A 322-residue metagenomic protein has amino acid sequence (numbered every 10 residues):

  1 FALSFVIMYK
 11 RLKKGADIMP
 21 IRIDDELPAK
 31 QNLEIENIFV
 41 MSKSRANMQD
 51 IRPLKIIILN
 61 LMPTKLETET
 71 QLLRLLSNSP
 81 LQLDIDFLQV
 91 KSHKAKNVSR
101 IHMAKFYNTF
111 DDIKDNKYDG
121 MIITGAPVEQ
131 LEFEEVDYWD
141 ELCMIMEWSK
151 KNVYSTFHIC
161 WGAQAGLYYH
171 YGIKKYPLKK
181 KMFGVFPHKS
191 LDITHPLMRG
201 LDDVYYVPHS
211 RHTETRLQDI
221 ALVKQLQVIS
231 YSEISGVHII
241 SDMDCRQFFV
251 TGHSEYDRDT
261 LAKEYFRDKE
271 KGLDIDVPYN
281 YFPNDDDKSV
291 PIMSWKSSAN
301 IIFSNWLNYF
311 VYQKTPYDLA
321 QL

Functional and structural regions predicted by a protein language model:
L3-S4, G15, K174-K175, I302: Generic low-polarity alpha-helical segments
Y9-S92, Y107, D111-I113, K117 (+2 more regions): Amide-donor transfer/coupling interface in amidating biosynthetic enzymes
Q71-L73, H102, E135-Y138, Y171-K174 (+2 more regions): Short, glycine/charged-enriched secondary-structure capping and boundary segments
H93-A104: N-terminal beta-loop-helix "entrance" segment that forms/cooperates in small-molecule cofactor or anionic ligand
M103-F110, F133: Helical hinge/lid and interdomain linker segments adjacent to catalytic or ligand-binding clefts that mediate domain
I123-D192: Cysteine-nucleophile active-site neighborhood
